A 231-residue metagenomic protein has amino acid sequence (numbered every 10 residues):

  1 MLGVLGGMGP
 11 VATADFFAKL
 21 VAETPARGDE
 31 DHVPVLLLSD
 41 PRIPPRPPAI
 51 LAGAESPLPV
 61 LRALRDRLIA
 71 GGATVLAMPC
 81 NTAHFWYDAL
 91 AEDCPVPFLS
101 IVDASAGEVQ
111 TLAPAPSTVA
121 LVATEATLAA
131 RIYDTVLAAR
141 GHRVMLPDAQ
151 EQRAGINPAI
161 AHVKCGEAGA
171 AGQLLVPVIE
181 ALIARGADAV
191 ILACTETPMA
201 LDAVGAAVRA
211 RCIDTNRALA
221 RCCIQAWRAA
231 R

Functional and structural regions predicted by a protein language model:
M1-R231: Non-catalytic structural scaffold of enzyme domains
